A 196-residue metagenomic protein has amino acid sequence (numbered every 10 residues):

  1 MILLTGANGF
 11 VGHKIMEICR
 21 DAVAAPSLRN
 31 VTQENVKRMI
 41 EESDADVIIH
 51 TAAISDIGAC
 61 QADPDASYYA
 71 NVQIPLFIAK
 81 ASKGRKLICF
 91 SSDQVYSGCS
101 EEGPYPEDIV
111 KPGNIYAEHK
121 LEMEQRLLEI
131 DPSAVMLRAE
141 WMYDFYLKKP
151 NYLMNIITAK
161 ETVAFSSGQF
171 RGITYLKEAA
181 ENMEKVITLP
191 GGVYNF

Functional and structural regions predicted by a protein language model:
M1-C19: N-terminal Rossmann NAD(P)H-binding glycine-rich loop of SDR-like oxidoreductase domains
T5, I48-A52, L87-D93, L137-A139: SDR active-site strand-loop-helix element
D21-T32: A short beta-strand-loop structural module common to alpha/beta enzyme folds
V31, A62-F77, E107-V110, N114 (+1 more regions): Glycine-rich NAD(P)-binding loop of the Rossmann-fold in SDR/ketoreductase-type enzymes
T32-A70, A81: NAD(P)H-binding glycine-rich loop region in Rossmannoid oxidoreductase-like domains and their noncatalytic homologs
L76-G113: Conserved Rossmann-fold NAD(P)-dependent oxidoreductase catalytic core, especially the SDR/UDP-sugar
Q125-E184: NAD(P)-dependent short-chain dehydrogenase/reductase
N182-F196: Mid/C-terminal beta-alpha module of Rossmann-like enzyme folds, strongest in SDR-family dehydrogenases/epimerases
